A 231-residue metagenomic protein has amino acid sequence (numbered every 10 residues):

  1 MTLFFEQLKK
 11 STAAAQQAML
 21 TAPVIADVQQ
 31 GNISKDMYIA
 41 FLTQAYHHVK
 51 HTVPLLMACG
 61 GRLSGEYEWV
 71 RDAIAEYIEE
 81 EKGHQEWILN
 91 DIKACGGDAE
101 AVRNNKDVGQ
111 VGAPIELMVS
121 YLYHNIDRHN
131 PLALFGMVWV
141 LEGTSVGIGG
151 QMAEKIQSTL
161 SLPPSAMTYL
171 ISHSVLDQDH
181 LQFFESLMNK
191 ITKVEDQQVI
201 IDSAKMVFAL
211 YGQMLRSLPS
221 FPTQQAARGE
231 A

Functional and structural regions predicted by a protein language model:
M1-A231: Non-heme di-metal
